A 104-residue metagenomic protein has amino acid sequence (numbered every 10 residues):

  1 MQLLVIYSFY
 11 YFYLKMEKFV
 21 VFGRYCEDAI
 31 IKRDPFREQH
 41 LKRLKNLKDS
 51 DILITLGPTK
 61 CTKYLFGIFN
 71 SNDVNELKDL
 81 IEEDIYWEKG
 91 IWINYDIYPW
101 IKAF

Functional and structural regions predicted by a protein language model:
Q2-K15: Short, Lys/Arg-enriched N-terminal segments with co-localized hydrophobic residues within the first ~10-30 amino acids
M16-F104: Conserved, structured core segments of small domains
